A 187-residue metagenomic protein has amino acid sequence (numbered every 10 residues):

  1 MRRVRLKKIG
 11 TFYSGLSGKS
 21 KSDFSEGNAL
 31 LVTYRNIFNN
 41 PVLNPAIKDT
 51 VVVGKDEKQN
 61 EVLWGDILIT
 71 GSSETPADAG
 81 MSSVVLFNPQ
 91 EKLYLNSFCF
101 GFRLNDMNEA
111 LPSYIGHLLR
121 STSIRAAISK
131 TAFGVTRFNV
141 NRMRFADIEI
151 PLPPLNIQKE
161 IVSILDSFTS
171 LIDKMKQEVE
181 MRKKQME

Functional and structural regions predicted by a protein language model:
M1-L16: Non-catalytic DNA-recognition/assembly elements of restriction-modification systems
M1-R2, I115, A146-E187: Amphipathic alpha-helical segments
L6, A29, D66-L68, F145 (+1 more regions): Short, structured motif recognition centered on aromatic/hydrophobic residues
G10, S20-V53, L63: DNA target-recognition patches
S17, N39-V42, W64, P76-A77 (+5 more regions): Short loop/beta submotifs within extracellular cysteine-rich repeat domains
G18, K55-D56, G134: Short, solvent-exposed loop/turn positions at domain surfaces that link secondary-structure elements or cap domain
T33, K58-R120: A short beta-sheet element
K92-F100, F133-P153: A short glycine-rich beta-alpha junction/loop motif
